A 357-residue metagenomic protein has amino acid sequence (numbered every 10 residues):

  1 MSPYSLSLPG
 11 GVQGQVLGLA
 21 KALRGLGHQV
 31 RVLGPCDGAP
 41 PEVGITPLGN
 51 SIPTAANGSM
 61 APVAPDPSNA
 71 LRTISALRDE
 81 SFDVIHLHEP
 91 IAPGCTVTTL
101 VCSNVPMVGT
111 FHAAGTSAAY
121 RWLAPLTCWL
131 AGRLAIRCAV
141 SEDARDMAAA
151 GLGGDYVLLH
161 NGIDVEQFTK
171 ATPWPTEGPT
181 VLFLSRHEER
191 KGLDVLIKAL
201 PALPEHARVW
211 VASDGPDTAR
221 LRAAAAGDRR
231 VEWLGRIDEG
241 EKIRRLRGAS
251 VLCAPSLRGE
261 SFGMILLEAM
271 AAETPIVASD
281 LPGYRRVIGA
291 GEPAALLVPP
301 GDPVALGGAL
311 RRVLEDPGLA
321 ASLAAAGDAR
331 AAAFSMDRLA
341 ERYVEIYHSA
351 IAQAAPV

Functional and structural regions predicted by a protein language model:
S2-S7, L17-S68, S75-A76, G215-P216: N-terminal strand-loop element at the rim of the active site of nucleotide-sugar-dependent glycosyltransferases
C36, D143, G162: Carbohydrate-associated surface elements
G115-A139, A144, A150-G151: Membrane-proximal helix-turn-helix segments that form the acceptor-binding/catalytic region of lipid-linked
T172-P204, W210: Conserved donor-binding/catalytic core segment of Leloir-type glycosyltransferases
A219-E241: Nucleotide-activated donor-binding/catalytic signature segment of Leloir-type glycosyltransferases, i.e., the conserved
P275-A278: Short hydrophobic beta-strand element within catalytic cores of glycosyltransferases and related nucleotide-activated
A290-G291, A295-P303, R312-G318, A332: Conserved acidic donor-binding segment of nucleotide-sugar-dependent glycosyltransferases
L319-A333, E345: A short, well-ordered alpha-helix in the C-terminal region of glycosyltransferases
